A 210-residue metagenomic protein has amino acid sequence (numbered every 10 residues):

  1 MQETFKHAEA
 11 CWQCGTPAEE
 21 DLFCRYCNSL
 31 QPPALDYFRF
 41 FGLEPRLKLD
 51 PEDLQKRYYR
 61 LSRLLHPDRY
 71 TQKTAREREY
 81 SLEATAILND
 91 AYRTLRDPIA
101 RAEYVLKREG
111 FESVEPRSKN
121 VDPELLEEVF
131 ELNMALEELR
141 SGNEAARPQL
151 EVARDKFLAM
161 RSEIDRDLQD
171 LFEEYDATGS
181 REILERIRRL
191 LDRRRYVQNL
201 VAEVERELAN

Functional and structural regions predicted by a protein language model:
M1-N210: C-terminal accessory/regulatory regions appended to core domains
